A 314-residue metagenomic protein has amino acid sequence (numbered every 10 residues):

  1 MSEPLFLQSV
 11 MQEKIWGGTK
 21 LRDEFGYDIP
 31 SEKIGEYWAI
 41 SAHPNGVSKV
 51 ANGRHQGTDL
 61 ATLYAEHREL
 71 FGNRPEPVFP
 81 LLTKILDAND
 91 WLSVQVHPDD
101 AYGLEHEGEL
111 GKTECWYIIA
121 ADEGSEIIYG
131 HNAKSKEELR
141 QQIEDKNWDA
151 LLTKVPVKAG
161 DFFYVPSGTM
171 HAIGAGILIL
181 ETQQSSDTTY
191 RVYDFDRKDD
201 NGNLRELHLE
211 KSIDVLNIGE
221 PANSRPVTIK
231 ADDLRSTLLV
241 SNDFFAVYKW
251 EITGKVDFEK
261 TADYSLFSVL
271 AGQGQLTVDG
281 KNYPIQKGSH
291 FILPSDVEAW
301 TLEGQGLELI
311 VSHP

Functional and structural regions predicted by a protein language model:
M1-K134, D196-A222, V247, E308: Transition-metal
V78, L86-W91, D100, L110-G111 (+5 more regions): Ligand-binding loop in jelly-roll beta-barrel domains
T83-K84, L92, E114-Y117, K154-V155 (+3 more regions): His/acidic/aromatic-lined binding-pocket segments of jelly-roll/cupin-type domains and related regulatory beta-sandwich
Q141-D149, Q273-Q275: Short, structured beta-strand/loop micro-motifs enriched in basic residues and often containing a Trp
D145-L151, F162-Y164, M170-P221: An exposed, glycine/acidic-rich loop-and-rim segment of catalytic or binding clefts
L152-Y164, L178, D279-V297: Short acidic-glycine-tyrosine-enriched beta hairpin
Y190-K255, T261: C-terminal amphipathic alpha-helical segment
K255-D257, G272-T277, H290: Short beta-strand segments in beta-sandwich/barrel cores
